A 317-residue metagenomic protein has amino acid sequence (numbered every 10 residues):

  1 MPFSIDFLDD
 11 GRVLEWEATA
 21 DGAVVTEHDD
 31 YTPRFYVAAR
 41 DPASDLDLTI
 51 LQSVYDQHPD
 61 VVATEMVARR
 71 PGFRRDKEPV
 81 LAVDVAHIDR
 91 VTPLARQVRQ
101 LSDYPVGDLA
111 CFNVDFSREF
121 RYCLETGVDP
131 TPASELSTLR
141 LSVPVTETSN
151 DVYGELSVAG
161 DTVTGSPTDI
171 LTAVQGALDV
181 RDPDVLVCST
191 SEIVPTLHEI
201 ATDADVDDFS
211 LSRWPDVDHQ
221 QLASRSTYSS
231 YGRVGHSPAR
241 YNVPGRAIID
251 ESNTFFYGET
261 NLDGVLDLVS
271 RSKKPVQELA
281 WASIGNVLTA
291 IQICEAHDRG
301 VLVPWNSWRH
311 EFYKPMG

Functional and structural regions predicted by a protein language model:
M1-G317: The two-metal-ion catalytic cores of nucleic-acid processing enzymes
